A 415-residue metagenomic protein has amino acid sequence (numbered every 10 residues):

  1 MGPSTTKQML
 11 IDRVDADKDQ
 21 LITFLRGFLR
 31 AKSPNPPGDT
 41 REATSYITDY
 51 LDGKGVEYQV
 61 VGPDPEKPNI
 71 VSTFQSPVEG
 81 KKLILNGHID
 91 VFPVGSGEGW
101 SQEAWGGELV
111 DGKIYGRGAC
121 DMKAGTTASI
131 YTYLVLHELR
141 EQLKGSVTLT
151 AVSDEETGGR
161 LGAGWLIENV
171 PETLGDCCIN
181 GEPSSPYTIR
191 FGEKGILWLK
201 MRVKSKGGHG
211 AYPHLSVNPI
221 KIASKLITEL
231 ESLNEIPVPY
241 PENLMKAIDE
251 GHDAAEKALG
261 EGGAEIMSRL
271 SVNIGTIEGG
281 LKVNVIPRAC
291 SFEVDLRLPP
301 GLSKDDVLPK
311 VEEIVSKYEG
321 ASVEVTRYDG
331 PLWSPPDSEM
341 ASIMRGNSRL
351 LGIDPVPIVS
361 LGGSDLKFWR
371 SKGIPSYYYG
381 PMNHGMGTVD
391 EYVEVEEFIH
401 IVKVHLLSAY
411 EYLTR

Functional and structural regions predicted by a protein language model:
G2-G95, A289-E293, D305-K310: N-terminal helical capping/dimerization or prosegment-like subdomains of hydrolases acting on amide or phosphate bonds
M9, R13, D17, F24-G27 (+11 more regions): Generic non-transmembrane alpha-helical segments
Q59, T73, V78-G80, F92 (+2 more regions): An extended, acidic, His-containing surface patch that forms the Zn2+-binding/catalytic region of metallohydrolases
G80-T148, H400: Active-site metal-coordination/substrate-binding segment of hydrolases, especially metallo-dependent peptidases
H88-D90, H209, G387: Histidine-centered divalent metal-coordination motifs
M122-K194, E256, A264-E265: Acidic/histidine-rich catalytic neighborhood of metal-dependent amide-processing enzymes
E168-V315: Midchain, well-structured core segments that form catalytic/ion-binding scaffolds
